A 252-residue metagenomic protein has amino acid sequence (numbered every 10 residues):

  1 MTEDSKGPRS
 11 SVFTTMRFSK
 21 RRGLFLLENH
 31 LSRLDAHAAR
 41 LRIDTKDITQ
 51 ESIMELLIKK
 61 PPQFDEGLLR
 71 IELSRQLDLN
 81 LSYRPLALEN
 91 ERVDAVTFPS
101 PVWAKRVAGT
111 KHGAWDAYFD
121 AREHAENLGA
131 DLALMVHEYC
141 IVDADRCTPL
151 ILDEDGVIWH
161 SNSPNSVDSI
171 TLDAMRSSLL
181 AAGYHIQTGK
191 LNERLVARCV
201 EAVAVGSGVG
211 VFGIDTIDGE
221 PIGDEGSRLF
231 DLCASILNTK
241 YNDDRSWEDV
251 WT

Functional and structural regions predicted by a protein language model:
M1-L56, S74-T252: Helix-start/capping segments and mature chain N-termini
K60-D78: Long amphipathic N-terminal alpha/beta scaffold segment
